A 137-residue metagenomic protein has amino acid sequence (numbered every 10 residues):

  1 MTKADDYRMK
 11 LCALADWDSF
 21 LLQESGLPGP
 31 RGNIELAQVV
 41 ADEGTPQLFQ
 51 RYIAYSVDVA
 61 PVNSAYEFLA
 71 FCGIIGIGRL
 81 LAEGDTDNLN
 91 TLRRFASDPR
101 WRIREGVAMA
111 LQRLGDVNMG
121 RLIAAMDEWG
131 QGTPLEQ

Functional and structural regions predicted by a protein language model:
M1-E83: N-terminal alpha-helical scaffold/docking segments in eukaryotic complex subunits
M1-T2, G132-L135: Long, helix-rich interaction regions
F20-E24, R51-V62, T91-P99, A125-T133: Alpha-solenoid HEAT/Armadillo-like helical repeat scaffolds in large eukaryotic proteins
L22, I34-Q38, L92-R93, A108 (+2 more regions): Amphipathic alpha-helical repeat scaffolds
R31, F68, D87, R102 (+2 more regions): Structural detector for tandem alpha-solenoid helical repeats, activating at a conserved register within the helical
T45-L48, R79-N88, R113-I123: Flexible loop/turn segments at the boundaries of HEAT repeats in alpha-solenoid HEAT proteins
R100, R104-A110: Basic (Lys/Arg-enriched) interaction patch that binds polyanionic ligands
